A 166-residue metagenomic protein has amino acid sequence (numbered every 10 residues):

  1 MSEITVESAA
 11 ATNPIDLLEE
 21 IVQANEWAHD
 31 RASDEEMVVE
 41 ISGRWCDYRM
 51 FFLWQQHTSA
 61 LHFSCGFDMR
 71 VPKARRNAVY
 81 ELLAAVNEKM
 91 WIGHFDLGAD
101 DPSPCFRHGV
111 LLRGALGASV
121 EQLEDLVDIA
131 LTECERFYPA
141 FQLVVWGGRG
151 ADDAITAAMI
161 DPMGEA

Functional and structural regions predicted by a protein language model:
M1-E20, G66: Terminal, regulation- and interaction-focused segments at domain boundaries
S8, T12, K73-N77, L116-E124: Ordered, soluble secondary-structure elements with a strong preference for glycine-centered loop motifs and nearby
E20, N25-Y48, F52-S64, D68: Ser/Thr-rich, low-complexity intrinsically disordered terminal regions
S33, W91-H94, G98, F137-R149: Long, hydrophobic, amphipathic alpha-helical segments used as structural scaffolds
G66-C105: Short, internal acidic amphipathic alpha-helical interface segments that mediate docking to partner proteins
F67-V71, V110-A118: A generic structural motif
H108, L116, Q122-E135, L143: Long, contiguous binding/interaction regions
Q142-A166: Short, highly charged C-terminal tails/helix-capping segments
